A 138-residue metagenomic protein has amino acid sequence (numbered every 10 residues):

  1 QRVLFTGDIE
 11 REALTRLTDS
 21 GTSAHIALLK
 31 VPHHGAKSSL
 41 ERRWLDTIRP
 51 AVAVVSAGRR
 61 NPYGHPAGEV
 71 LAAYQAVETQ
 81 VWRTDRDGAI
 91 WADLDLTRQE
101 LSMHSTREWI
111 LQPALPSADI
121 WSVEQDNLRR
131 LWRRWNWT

Functional and structural regions predicted by a protein language model:
Q1-P66: Active-site-proximal loop/helix segments of hydrolase catalytic cores
R59-T138: Binuclear metal-ion centers of metallo-dependent hydrolases, dominated by the metallo-beta-lactamase
